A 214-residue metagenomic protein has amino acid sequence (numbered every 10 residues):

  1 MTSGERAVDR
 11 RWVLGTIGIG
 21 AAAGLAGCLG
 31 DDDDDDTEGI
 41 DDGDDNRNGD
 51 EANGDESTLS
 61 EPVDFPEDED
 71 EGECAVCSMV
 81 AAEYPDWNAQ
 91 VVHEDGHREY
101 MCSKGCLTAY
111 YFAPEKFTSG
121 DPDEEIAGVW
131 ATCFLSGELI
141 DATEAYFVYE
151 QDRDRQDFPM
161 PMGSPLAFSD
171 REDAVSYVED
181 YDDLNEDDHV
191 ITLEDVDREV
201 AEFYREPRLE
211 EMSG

Functional and structural regions predicted by a protein language model:
M1-R98, K104-L139, S169-G214: Terminal disorder- and signal-encoded targeting elements
A26-G27, E150-F158: Short, flexible, solvent-exposed loop/turn segments with mixed acidic/basic and small polar residues
D70, A127, E144, M162-S164: Envelope-exposed proteins and targeting segments
V92-D95, Q156-M162: Short glycine-enriched loop/turn motifs at secondary-structure junctions
D141, Y146-F147: Flexible, solvent-exposed short loops/turns enriched in glycine
P161-R171: A mid-sequence interfacial segment
